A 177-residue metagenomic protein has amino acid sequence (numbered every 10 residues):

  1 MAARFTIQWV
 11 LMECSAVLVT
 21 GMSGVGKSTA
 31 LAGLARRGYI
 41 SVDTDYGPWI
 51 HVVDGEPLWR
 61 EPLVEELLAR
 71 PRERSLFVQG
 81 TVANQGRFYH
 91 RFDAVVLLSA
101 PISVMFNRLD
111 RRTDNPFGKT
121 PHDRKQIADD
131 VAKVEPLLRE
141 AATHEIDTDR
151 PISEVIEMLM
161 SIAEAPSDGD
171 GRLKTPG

Functional and structural regions predicted by a protein language model:
A2-I7, M12, E135-G177: NTP-dependent small-molecule kinase module
E13-A16, E73-R74: Pre-Walker A (Motif I) flank of P-loop NTPase domains
V19: Hydrophobic anchor at the beta1->P-loop junction of P-loop NTPases
M22: P-loop (Walker A) phosphate-binding loop of NTP-binding proteins
V25: ATP-binding Walker
S28: Walker A/P-loop
L31-R74: Conserved substrate/cofactor phosphate-moiety recognition/catalytic segment in nucleotide-dependent phosphotransferases
A94-L137, H144, M160, S167-R172: A glycine- and Lys/Arg-enriched "phosphate-lid" helix/loop adjacent to the NTP-binding pocket of small-molecule kinases
